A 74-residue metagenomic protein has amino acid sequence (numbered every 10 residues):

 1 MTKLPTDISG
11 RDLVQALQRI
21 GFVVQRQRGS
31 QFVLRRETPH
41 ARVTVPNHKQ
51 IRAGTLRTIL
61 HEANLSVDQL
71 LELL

Functional and structural regions predicted by a protein language model:
M1-L74: Basic nucleic-acid-binding interfaces
